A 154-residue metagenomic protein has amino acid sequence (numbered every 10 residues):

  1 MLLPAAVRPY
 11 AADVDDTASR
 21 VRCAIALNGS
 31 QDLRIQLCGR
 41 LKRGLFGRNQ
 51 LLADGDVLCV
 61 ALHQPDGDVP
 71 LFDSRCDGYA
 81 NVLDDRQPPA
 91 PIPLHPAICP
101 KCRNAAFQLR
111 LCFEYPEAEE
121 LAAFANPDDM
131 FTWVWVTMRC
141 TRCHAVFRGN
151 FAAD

Functional and structural regions predicted by a protein language model:
M1-A6, T17-L52, G67-Q87, P93-M130: Short recognition patches in nucleic-acid-associated and regulatory proteins
L51-G67, W135-A145: Cysteine-rich micro-motifs
A122-D154: Acidic, proline/glycine-rich low-complexity IDRs
